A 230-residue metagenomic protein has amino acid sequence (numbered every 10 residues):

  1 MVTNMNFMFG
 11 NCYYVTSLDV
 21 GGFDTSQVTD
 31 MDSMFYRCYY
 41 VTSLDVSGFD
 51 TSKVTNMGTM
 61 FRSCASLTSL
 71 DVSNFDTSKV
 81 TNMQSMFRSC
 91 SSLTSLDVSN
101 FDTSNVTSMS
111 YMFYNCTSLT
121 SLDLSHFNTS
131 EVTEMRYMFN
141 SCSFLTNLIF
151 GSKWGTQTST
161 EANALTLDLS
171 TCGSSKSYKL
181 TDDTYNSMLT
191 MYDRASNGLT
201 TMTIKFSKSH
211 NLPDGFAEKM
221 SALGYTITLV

Functional and structural regions predicted by a protein language model:
M1-V230: Negatively charged
